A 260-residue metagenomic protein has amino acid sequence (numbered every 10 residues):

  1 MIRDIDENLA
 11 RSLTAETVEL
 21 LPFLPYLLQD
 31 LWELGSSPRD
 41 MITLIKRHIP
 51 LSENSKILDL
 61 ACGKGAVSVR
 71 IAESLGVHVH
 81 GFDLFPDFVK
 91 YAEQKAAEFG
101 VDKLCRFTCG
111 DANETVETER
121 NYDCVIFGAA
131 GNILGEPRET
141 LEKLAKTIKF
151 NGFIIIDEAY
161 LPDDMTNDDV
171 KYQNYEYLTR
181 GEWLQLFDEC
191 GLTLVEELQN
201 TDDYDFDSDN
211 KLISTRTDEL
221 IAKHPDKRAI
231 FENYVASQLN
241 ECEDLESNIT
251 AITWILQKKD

Functional and structural regions predicted by a protein language model:
M1-P25: N-terminal, positively charged/glycine-rich alpha-helical extensions of SAM-dependent methyltransferases
G35-E53: Conserved alpha-helix/loop element of class I SAM-dependent methyltransferases that forms part of the SAM/SAH-binding
L58, A66-E114: Class I SAM-dependent methyltransferase SAM/SAH-binding core
V116-V125: A short acidic, Gly/Pro-enriched loop at the edge of an enzyme's catalytic core that lines a small-molecule cofactor
C124-E136: A short SAM/SAH-binding and catalytic strip from SAM-dependent methyltransferases
R138-F153: A short glycine-rich, Lys/Arg-flanked "PGG" loop and its adjoining helix->strand segment in the class I
I155-Y175: Short, glycine-/aromatic-enriched active-site segment of Class I SAM-dependent methyltransferases
L198-D260: Conserved Class I S-adenosyl-L-methionine
